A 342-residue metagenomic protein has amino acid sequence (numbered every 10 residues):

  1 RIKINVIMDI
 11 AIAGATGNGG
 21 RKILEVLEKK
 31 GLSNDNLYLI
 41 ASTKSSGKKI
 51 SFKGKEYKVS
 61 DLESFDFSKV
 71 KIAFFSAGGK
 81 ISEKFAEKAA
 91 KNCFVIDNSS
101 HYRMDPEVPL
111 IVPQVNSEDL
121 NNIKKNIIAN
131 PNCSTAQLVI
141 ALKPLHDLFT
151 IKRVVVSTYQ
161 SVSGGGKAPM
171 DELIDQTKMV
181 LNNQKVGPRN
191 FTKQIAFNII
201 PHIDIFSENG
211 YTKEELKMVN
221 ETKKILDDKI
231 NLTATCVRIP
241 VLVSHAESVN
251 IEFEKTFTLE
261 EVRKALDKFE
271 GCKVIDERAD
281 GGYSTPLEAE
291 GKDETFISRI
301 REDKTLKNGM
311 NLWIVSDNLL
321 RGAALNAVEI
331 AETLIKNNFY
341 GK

Functional and structural regions predicted by a protein language model:
N5-I195, N231, K264, T295-F296 (+4 more regions): N-terminal Rossmann-like NAD(P) cofactor-binding subdomain of oxidoreductases, focused on the glycine-rich
A73, V162-K342: Charged docking surfaces used in two-component/phosphorelay signaling
